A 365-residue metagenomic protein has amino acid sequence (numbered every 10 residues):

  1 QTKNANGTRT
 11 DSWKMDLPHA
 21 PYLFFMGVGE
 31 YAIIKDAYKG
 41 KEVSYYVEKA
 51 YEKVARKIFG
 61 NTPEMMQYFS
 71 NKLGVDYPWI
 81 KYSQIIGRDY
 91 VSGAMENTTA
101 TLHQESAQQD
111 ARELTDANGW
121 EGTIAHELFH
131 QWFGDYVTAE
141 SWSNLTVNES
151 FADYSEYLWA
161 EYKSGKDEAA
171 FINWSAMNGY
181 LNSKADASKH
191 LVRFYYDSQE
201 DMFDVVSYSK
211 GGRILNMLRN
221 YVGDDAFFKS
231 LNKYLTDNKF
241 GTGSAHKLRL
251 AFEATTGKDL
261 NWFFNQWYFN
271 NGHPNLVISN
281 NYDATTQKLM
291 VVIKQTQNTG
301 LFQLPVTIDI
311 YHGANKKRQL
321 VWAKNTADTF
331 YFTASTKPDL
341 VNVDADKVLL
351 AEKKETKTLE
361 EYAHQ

Functional and structural regions predicted by a protein language model:
Q1-G60, I80, G300, D344-L350 (+1 more regions): Non-catalytic architectural context of zinc metalloproteases
Q1-K3, D186, E361-H364: Short, intrinsically disordered, charge-balanced linker/junction segments flanking boundaries in proteins
Q1-T2, N265, R318-V321: Beta-strand-rich interaction surfaces with strong enrichment in secreted/lumenal proteins
T8-T10, T98-A100, P305: Extracellular structured ligand-interaction cores
W13, Y45-K294, V341: Hydrophobic alpha-helical and helix-loop surface patches within well-folded domains that function as non-catalytic
V205, T358-Q365: Long, ordered, helix-rich scaffold segments
L260-N261, N271-D344: Beta-strand-rich binding/interaction modules
